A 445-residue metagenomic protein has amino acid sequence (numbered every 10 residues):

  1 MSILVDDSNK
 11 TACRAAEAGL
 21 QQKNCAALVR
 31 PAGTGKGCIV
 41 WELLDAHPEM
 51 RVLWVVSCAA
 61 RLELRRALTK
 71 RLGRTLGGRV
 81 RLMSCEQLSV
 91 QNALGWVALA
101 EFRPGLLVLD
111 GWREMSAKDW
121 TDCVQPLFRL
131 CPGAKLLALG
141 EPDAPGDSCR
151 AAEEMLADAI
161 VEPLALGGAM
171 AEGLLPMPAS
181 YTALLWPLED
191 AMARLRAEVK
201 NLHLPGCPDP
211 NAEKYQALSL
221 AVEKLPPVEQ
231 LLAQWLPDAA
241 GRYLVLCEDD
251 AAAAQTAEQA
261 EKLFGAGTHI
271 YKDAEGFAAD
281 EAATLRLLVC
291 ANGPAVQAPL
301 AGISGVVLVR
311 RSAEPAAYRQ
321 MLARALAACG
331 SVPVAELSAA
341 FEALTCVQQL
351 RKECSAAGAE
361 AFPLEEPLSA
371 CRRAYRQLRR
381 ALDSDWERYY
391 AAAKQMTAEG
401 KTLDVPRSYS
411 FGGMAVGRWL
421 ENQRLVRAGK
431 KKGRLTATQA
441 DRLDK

Functional and structural regions predicted by a protein language model:
K23-E42: Walker A/P-loop
G37-I39, P48-L68, D250: Conserved Walker A/P-loop ATP-binding site and its immediately adjacent core in helicase/helicase-like ATPase domains
L99-A144: SF2 helicase catalytic motif II
S148-G241: Interdomain helical connector at the RecA1-RecA2 junction of SF1/SF2 helicase-like NTPases
G267-A291: Conserved helicase ATPase core of P-loop NTP-dependent helicases/translocases
C290, A298-R311, P333-E336: A short beta-strand element within the Helicase C-terminal
R324-Q348: Conserved segment of the helicase C-terminal RecA-like domain
L364-K445: IQ-motif-like calmodulin-binding regions
